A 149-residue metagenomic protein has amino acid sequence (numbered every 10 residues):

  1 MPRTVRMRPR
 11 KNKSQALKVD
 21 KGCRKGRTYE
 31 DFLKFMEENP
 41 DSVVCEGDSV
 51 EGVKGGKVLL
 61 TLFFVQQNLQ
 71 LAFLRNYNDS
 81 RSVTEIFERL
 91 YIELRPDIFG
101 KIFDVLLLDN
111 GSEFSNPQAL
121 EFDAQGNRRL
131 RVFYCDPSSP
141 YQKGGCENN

Functional and structural regions predicted by a protein language model:
M1-E37: Basic, flexible linker segments flanking DNA-binding modules in nucleic acid-interacting mobile-element proteins
C23, R27-E30, V43, L74 (+1 more regions): Long, charged, low-complexity intrinsically disordered regions
E37, D48-V50, K54-L71: Short conserved beta-strand segments at catalytic cores or DNA/RNA-binding microdomains of nucleic-acid binding
D48, G100-N116, S138: Acidic/histidine-rich, metal-coordinating catalytic segments
D48, L62, N68, F87 (+2 more regions): Mobile genetic element proteins and their domesticated derivatives, centered on retroelements and DNA transposons
G52-G55, A72-D97: Active-site beta-loop-alpha junctions of metal-dependent nucleic acid enzymes, especially the RNase H-like/DDE
L108-N110, V132-N149: RNase H-like two-metal-ion nuclease catalytic core shared by retroviral integrases and related mobile-element nucleases
Q118-L130: Short, surface-exposed basic-aromatic patches at helix termini and helix-loop junctions that form
